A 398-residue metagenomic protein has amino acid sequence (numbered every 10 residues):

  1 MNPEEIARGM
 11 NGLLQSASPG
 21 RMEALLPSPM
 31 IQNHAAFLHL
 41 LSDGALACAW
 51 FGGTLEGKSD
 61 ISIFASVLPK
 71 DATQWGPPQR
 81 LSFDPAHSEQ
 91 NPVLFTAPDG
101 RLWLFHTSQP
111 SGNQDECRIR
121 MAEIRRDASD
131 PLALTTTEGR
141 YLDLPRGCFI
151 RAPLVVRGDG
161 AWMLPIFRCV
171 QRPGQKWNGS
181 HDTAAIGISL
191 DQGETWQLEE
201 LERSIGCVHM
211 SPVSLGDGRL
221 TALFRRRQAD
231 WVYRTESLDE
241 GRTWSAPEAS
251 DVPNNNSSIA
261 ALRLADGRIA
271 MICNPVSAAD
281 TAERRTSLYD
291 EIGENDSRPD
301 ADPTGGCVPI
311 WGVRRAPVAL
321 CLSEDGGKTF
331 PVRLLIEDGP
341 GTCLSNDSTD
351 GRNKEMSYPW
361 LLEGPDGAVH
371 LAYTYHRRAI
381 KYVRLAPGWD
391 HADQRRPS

Functional and structural regions predicted by a protein language model:
M1-S398: Asp-box/BNR beta-propeller blade signature and adjacent active/binding-site loops in extracellular glycan-interacting
